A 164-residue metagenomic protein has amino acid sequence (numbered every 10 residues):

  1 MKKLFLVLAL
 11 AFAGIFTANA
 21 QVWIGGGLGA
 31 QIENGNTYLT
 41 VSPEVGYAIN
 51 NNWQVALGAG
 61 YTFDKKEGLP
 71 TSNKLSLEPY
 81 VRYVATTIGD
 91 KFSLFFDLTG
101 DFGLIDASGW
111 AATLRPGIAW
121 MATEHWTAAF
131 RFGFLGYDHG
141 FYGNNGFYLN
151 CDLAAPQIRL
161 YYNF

Functional and structural regions predicted by a protein language model:
L4-G14: Sec-dependent N-terminal signal peptides
I15-A20: Sec/Tat signal peptide C-region and signal peptidase I cleavage site
V22-N36: Short N-terminal segments immediately surrounding and downstream of signal-peptide cleavage
W23, G27, Y83, N150-F164: Outer-membrane beta-barrel "beta-signal"
N36-V41, K66-N73, D106-A112, G140-D152: Outer-membrane beta-barrel translocator domains and adjoining extracellular loop/strand segments of Gram-negative
Y47-W126, R159-F164: Gram-negative (and chloroplast) outer-membrane scaffold detector with strong preference for beta-barrel transmembrane
T127-R131: Beta-strand/loop substructures that line and gate deep hydrophobic ligand-binding cavities in soluble
